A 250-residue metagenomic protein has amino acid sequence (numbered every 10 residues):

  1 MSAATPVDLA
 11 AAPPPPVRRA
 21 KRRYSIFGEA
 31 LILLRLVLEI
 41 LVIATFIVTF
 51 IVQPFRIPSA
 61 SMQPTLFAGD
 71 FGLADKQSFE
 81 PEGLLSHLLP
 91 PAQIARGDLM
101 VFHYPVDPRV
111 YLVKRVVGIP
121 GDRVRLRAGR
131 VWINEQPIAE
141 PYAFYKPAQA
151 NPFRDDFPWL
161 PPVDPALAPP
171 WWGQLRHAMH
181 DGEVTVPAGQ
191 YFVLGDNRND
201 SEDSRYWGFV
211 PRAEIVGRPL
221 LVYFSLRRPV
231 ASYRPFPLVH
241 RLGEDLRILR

Functional and structural regions predicted by a protein language model:
S2-L31, F50-R56, S61-R250: Soluble "head" domains of membrane/secretory-pathway proteins
I32-F50: Hydrophobic membrane-insertion alpha-helices, especially the h-region of bacterial N-terminal signal peptides
